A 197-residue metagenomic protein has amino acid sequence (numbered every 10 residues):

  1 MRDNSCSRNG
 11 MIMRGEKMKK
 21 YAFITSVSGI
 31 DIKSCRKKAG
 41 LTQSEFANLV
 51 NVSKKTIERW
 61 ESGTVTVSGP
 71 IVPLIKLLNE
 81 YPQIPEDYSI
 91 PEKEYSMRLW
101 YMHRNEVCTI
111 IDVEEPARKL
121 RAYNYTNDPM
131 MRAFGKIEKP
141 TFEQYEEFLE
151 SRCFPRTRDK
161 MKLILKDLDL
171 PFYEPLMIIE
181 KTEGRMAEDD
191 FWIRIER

Functional and structural regions predicted by a protein language model:
C6, G10-K38, T42-S44, N48-L49 (+3 more regions): Phosphate/dinucleotide-binding and metal-coordinating scaffold of catalytic cores in nucleotide-dependent enzymes
